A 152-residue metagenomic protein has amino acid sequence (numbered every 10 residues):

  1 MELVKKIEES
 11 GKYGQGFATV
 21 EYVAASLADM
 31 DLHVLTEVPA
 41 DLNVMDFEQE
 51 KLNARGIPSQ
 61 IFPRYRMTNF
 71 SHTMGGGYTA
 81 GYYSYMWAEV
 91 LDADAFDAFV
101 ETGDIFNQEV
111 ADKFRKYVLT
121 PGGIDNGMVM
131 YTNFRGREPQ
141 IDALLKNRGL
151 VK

Functional and structural regions predicted by a protein language model:
M1-K152: Cation-handling catalytic/transport regions enriched in His/Asp/Glu
